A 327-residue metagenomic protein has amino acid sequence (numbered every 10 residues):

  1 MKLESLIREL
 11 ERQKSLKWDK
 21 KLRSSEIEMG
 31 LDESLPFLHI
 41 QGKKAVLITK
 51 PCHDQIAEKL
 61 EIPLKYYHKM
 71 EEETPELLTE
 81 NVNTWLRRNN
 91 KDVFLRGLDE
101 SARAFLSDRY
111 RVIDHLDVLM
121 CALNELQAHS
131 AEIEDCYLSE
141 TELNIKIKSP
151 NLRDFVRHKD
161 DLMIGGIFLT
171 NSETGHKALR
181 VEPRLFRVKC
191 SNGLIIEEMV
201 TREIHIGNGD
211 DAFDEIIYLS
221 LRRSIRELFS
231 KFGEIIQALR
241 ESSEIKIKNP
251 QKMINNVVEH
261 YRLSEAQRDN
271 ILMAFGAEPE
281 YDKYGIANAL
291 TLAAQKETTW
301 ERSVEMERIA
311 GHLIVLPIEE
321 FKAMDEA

Functional and structural regions predicted by a protein language model:
M1-C121: Feature for intrinsically disordered/low-complexity regulatory segments and propeptides
V112-L116, M120-A327: Intrinsic disorder/low-complexity polar-acidic segments
